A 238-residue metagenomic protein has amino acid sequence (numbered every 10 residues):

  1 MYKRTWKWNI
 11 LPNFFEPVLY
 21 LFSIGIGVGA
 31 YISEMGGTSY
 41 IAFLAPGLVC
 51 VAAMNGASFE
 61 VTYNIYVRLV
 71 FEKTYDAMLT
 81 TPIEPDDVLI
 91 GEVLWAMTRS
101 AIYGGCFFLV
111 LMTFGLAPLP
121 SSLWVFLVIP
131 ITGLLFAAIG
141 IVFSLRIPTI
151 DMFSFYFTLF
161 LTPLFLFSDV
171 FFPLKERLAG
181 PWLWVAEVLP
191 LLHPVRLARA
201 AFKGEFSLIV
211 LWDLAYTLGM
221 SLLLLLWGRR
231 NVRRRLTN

Functional and structural regions predicted by a protein language model:
M1-L123, L127-N238: Hydrophobic transmembrane alpha-helices and immediately adjacent juxtamembrane helices of multi-pass inner-membrane
